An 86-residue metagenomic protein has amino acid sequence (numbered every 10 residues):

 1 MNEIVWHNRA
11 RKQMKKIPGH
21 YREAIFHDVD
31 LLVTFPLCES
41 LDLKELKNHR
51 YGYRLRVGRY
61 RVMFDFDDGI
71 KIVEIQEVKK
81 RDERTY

Functional and structural regions predicted by a protein language model:
M1-N8, K12, K16, H20-E23 (+2 more regions): Enriched for short, Lys/Arg-rich terminal
R22, F26-D30: Short, well-structured alpha-helical segments
D30-L55: A short, surface-exposed loop/turn module that caps and links secondary-structure elements
